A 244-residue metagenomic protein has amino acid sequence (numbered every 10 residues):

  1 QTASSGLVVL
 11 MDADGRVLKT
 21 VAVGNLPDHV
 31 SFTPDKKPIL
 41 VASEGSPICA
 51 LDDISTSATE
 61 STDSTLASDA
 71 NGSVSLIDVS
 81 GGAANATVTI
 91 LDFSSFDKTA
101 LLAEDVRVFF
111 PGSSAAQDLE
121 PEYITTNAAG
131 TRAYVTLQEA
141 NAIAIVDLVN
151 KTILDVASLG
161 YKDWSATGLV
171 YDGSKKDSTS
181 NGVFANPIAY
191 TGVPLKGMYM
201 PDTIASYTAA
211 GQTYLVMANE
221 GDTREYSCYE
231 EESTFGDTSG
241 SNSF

Functional and structural regions predicted by a protein language model:
Q1-F244: Beta-sheet-rich non-transmembrane sensory/scaffold domains
